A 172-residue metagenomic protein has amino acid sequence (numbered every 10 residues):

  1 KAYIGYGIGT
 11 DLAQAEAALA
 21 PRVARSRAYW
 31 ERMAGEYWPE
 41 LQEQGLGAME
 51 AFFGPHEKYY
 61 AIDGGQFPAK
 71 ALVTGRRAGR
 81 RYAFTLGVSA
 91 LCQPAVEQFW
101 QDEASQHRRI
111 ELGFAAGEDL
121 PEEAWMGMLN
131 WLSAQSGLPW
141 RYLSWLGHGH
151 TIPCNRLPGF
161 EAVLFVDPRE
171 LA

Functional and structural regions predicted by a protein language model:
K1-A172: Short linear motifs embedded in intrinsically disordered, proline/glycine-rich low-complexity segments
